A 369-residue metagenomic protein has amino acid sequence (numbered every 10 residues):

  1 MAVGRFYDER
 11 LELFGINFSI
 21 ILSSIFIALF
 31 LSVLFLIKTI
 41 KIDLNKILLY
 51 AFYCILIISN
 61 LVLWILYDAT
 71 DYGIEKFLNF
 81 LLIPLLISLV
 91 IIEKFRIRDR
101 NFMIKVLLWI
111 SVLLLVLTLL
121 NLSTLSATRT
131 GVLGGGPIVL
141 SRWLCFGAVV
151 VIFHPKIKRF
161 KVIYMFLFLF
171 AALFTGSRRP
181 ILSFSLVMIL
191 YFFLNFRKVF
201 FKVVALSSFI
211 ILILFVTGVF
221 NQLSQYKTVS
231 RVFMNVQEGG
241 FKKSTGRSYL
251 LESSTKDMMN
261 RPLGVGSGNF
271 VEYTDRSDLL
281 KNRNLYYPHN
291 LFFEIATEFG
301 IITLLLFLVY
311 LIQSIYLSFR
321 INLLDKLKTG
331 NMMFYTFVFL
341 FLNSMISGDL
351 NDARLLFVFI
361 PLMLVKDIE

Functional and structural regions predicted by a protein language model:
M1-L36, I57-L66, L340-L342: N-terminal signal-anchor transmembrane segment
I21-F26, K46-N60, A69-I92, V106 (+2 more regions): Aromatic-anchored transmembrane helix interface
I25-I40, F146-P155, M188-I189, I302-L323 (+1 more regions): Hydrophobic, aromatic-rich transmembrane alpha-helices and their immediate juxtamembrane boundary segments
L31, M332-M345, D349-E369: Transmembrane alpha-helices of multi-pass inner-membrane enzymes
R98-S126, G135-N195, L317: Alpha-helical transmembrane segments of multi-pass inner-membrane proteins
L119, F174-T175, N195-E238, E252-M259: A membrane-periplasm/extracellular boundary helix in multi-pass inner-membrane enzymes that assemble envelope glycans
G131-L133, E238-F299: Long extracytoplasmic/lumenal interhelical loops at the membrane interface of multi-pass membrane proteins
V199-V203, E298-F341, D367: Hydrophobic transmembrane alpha-helices and their immediate junctions
